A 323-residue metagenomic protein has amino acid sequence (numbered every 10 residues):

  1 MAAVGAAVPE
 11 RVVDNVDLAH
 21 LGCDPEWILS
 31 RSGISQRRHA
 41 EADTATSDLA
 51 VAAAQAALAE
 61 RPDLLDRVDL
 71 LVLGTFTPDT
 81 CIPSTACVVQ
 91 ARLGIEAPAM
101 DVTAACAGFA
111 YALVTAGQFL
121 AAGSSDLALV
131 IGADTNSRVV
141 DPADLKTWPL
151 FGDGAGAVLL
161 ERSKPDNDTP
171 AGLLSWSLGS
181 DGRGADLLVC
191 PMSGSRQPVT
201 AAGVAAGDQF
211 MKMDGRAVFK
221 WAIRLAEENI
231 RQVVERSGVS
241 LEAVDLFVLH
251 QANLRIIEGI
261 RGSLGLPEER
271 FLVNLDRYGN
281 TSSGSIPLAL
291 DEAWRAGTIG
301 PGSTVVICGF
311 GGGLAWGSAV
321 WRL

Functional and structural regions predicted by a protein language model:
M1-A42, D144-K220, R224, E228 (+1 more regions): Condensing-enzyme catalytic core mediating Claisen C-C bond formation in acyl metabolism
A6, G74-T80, A104-F109, G132-S137 (+3 more regions): Acidic, glycine-rich active-site loops and adjacent beta-strand->loop/helix elements that engage anionic groups
W27-D48, T75-A128, G262-L290: Conserved catalytic cysteine-centered active-site region of acyl-thioester-dependent Claisen-condensing enzymes
A53-D69, E228-D245, A293-T298: Phosphate/pyrophosphate-binding loops at sites that engage ATP/ADP/AMP, CoA/4′-phosphopantetheine, polyphosphate
D69-T75, F247-V248, N274: Short glycine-rich or small-residue beta-strand-to-loop segments that form or flank ligand, phosphate, metal/Fe-S
A121-A155: Flexible, glycine-rich active-site loops centered on histidine and acidic residues that chelate a metal or position
A222-E227, L241, D245-L264: Active-site pocket-lining segment
L288-C308, W316-L323: Catalytic phosphate/nucleotide-handling subdomain of diverse soluble enzymes
